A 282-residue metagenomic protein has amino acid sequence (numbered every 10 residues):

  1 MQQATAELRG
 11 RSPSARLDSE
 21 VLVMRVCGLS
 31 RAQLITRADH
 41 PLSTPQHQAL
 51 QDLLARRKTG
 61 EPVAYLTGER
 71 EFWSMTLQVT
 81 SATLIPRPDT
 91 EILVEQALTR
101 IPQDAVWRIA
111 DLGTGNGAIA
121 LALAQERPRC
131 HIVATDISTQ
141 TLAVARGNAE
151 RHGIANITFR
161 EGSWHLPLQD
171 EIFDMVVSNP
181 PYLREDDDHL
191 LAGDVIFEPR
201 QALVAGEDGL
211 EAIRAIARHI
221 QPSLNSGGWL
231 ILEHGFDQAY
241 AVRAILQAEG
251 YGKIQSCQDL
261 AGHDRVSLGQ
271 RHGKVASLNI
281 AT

Functional and structural regions predicted by a protein language model:
M1-C27, A32-I35: Non-catalytic accessory regions of SAM-dependent methyltransferases
S12-P13, R127-R129, E150-A155, S223 (+1 more regions): Short helix-capping segments at alpha-helix termini
V21-T99: Conserved AdoMet
L22, G60, T90, I119 (+6 more regions): Residue-level signal for inorganic ion chemistry
I92-H189, A215: Conserved SAM/SAH cofactor-binding pocket of Class I
Y182-A212: Mobile active-site "lid"/loop adjacent to the S-adenosyl-L-methionine
E207-R271: Conserved Class I SAM-dependent methyltransferase catalytic core
V266-A276, I280-T282: C-terminal lobe and adjacent flexible extensions of AdoMet/dcAdoMet transferase-like proteins
